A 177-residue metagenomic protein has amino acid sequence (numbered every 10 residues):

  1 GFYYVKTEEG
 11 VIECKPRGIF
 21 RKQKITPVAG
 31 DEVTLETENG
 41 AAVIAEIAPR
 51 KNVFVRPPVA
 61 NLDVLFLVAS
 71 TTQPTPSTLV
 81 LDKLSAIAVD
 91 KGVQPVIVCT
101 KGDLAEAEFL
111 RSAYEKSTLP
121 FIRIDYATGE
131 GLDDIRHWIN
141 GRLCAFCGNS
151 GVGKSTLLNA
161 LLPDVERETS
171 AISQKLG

Functional and structural regions predicted by a protein language model:
G1-P76: N-terminal accessory targeting/assembly segments
N39-G40, T71-P74, K101-A105, A127-E130 (+2 more regions): Conserved nucleotide-binding/hydrolysis micro-motifs of P-loop NTPases
L62-A69, V89-G102, T118-D125: Conserved beta-strand/loop subsegment of P-loop NTPase cores
L79-V89: Histidine-anchored nucleotide/phosphate-binding helix
K101-V152: Canonical P-loop GTPase G-domain recognition
S150, S155-T156, A160: Walker A/P-loop
P163-G177: Switch I (effector-binding) loop of TRAFAC-class P-loop GTPase G-domains
